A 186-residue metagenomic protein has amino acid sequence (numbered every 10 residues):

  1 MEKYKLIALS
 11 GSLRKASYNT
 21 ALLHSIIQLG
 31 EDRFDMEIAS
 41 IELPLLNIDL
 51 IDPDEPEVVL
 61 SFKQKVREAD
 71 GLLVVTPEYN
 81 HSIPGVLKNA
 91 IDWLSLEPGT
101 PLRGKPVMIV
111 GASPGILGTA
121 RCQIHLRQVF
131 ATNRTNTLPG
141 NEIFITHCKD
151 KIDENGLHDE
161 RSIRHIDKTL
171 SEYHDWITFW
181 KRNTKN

Functional and structural regions predicted by a protein language model:
M1-E2, L102: Short, flexible coil/linker segments at domain boundaries that flank nucleotide/cofactor-interacting
E2, I7, N136-N186: Glycine-rich phosphate/pyrophosphate-binding loop and the adjoining helix
E2-D32: N-terminal beta1-alpha1 ligand-phosphate binding loop
G11, I41, A112: Cofactor-binding loop segments of dinucleotide-utilizing enzymes, especially the Rossmann-like FAD- and NAD(P)+-binding
E31-E37, T135-N136: A generic structural motif
S40-E57, I152-D153: N-terminal beta-loop-helix "entrance" segment that forms/cooperates in small-molecule cofactor or anionic ligand
E55-R134: Helix-loop-strand module that forms the ligand-binding subsite of alpha/beta enzymes
